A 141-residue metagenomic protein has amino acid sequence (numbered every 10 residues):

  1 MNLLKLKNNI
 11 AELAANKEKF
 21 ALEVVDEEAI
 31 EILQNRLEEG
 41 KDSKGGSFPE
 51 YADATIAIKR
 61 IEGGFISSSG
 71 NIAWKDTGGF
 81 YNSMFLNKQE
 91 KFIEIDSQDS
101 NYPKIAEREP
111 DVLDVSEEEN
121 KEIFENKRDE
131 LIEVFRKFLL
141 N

Functional and structural regions predicted by a protein language model:
M1-N141: Short, Lys/Arg-rich flexible segments
